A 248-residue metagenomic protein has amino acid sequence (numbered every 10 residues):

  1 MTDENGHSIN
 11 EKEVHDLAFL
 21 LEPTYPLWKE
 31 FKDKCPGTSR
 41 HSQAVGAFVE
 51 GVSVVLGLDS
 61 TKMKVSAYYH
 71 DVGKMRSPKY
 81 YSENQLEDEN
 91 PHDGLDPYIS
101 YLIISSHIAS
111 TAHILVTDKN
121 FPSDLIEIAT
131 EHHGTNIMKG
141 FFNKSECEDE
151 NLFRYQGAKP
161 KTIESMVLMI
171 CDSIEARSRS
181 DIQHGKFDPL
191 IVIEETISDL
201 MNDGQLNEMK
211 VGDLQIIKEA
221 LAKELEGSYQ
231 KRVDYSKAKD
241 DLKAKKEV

Functional and structural regions predicted by a protein language model:
M1-K32, V248: Non-catalytic interface/linker regions that flank or bridge core catalytic/transmembrane domains
G6-S8, S53, K62, A244: Low-complexity, compositionally biased segments
N10, H15, E22, Q156 (+3 more regions): Regulatory/sensor and coupling segments of signal-transduction and defense proteins
E11, L20-L21, K144-E150, R154 (+1 more regions): Histone-fold modules and their flanking histone-like tails across chromatin and transcription assemblies
W28-H41, G46-L190, D199-D203: Divalent metal-dependent catalytic cores for phosphoryl transfer on phosphate-bearing substrates
M201, Q205-V248: Long, hydrophobic alpha-helical segments that serve as membrane-spanning/inserting helices
